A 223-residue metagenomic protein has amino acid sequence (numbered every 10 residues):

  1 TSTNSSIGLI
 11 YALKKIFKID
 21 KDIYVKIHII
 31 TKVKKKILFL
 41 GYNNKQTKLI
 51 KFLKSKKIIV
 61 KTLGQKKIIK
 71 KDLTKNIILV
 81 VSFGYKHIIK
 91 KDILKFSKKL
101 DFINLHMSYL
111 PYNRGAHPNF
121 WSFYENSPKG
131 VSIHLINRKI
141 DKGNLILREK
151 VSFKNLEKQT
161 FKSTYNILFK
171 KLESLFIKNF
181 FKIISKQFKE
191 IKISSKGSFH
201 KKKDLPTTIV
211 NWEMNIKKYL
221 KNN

Functional and structural regions predicted by a protein language model:
T1-N223: One-carbon transfer enzymes
